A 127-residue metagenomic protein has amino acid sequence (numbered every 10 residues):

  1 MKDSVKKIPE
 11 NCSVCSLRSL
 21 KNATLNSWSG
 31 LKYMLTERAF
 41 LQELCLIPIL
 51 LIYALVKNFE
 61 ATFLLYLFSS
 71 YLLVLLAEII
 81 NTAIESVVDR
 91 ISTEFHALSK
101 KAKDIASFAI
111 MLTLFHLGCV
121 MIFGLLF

Functional and structural regions predicted by a protein language model:
M1-A83, I91, F95-A97, K103-F127: Hydrophobic alpha-helical transmembrane segments
